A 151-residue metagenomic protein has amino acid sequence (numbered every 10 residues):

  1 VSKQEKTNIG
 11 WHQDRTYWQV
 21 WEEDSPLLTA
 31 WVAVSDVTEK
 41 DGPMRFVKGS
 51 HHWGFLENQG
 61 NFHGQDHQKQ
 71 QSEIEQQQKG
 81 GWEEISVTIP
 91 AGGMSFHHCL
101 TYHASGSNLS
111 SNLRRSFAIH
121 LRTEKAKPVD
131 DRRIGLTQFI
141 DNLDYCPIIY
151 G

Functional and structural regions predicted by a protein language model:
V1-F46: Conserved double-stranded beta-helix
E5, L28, K40, E83 (+2 more regions): A generic structural signal for well-ordered coil/turn residues at beta-strand boundaries that shape enzyme active-site
I9, Q13-D14, G64-W82, L113 (+1 more regions): Short, surface-exposed loop/helix-turn segments at secondary-structure junctions that function as lids/hinges flanking
D14-T16, E22-E23, A33, G49-H52 (+3 more regions): Short capping/connector residues at structural and topological boundaries
R15-Q19, T29-A30, G49-W53, H63-H67 (+2 more regions): Short, low-complexity, polar/charged sequence segments that are solvent-exposed and flexible
V37-Y102, A126, L143: Double-stranded beta-helix
E57-F62, M94-F96, L100-G151: Non-heme Fe(II)/2-oxoglutarate
